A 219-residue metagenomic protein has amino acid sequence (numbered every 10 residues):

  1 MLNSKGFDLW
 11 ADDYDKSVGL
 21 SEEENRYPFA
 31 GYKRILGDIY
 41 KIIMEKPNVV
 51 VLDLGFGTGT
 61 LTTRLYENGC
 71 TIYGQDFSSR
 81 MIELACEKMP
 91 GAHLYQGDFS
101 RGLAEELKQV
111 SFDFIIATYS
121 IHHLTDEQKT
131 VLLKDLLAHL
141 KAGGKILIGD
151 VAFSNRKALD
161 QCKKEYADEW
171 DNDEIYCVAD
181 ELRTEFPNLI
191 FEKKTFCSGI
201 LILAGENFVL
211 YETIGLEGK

Functional and structural regions predicted by a protein language model:
M1-I43, T58-E106, L147-K219: Class I (Rossmann-like) S-adenosyl-L-methionine-dependent methyltransferase catalytic domain, capturing the SAM-binding
N48-G55: Conserved class I S-adenosyl-L-methionine
I116: A conserved beta-strand element that flanks and buttresses the S-adenosyl-L-methionine
Y119-S120: Short catalytic micro-motifs in class I SAM-dependent methyltransferases
Q128-V131, E181: An acidic, carboxylate-rich microenvironment
T130-A142: A short glycine-rich, Lys/Arg-flanked "PGG" loop and its adjoining helix->strand segment in the class I
